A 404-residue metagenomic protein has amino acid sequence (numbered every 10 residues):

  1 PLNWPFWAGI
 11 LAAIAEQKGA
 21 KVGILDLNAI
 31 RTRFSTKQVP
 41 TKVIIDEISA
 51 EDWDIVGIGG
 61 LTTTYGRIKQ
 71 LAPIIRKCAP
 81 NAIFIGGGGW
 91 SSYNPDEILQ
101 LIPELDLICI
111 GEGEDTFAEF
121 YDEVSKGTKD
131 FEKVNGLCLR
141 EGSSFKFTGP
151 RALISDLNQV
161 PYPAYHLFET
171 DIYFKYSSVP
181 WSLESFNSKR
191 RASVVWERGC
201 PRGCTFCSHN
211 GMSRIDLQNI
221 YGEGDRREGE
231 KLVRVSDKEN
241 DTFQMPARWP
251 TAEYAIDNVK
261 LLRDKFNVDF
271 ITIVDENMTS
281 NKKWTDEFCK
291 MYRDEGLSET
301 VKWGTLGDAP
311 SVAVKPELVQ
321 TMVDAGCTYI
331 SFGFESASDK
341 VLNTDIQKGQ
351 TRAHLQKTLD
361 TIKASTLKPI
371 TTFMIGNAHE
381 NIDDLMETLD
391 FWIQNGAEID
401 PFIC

Functional and structural regions predicted by a protein language model:
P1-A8: Glycine- and acidic-residue-enriched helix-capping/strand-helix junction motifs
W7, I14, K21-D156: Glycine-rich beta-alpha loop elements in corrinoid/cobalamin-binding modules across cobalamin-dependent enzymes
R31, P95, G142, R202 (+5 more regions): Flexible glycine/acidic-rich beta-alpha junction loops that bind and position SAM and/or redox cofactors in anaerobic
T41, W284-R293, N381-I399: Short, electropositive alpha-helical surface patch
D52-W53, V268, A397: Proline-aspartate-enriched helix->loop->beta-strand connector
G60, G86-G88, D275, T305-A309 (+3 more regions): A cross-domain feature marking catalytic cores of carbohydrate-active enzymes and several ubiquitous metabolic/repair
P95-L101, E317-V319, A378-I393: Catalytic cores of alpha/beta
Y165-K368, D390: Radical SAM [4Fe-4S] cluster-binding motif and immediate context
